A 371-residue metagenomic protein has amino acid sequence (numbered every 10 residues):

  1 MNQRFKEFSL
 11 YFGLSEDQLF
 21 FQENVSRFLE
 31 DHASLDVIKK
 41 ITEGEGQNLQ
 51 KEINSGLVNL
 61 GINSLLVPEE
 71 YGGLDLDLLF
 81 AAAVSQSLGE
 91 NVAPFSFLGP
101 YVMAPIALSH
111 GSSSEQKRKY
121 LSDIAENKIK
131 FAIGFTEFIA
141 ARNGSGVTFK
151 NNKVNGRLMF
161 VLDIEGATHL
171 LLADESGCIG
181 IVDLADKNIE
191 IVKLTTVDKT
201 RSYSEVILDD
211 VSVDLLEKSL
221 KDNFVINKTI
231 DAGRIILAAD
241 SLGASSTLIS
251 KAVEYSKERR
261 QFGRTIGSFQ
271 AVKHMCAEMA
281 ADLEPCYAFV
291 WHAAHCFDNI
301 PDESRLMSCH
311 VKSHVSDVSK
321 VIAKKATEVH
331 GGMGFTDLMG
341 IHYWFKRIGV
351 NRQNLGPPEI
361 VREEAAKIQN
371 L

Functional and structural regions predicted by a protein language model:
M1-N91, G111-Q116, D123, N127-K128 (+2 more regions): Alpha-helical interface subdomain recognition
F95-E115: N-terminal glycine-rich flavin-associated loop
S109-S112, L172-E175, I181-L184, I207-D209 (+1 more regions): Short beta-strand-to-turn element immediately C-terminal to the catalytic PLP-Schiff-base lysine in fold type I
E126-F138, L172: A short, Trp-centered hydrophobic/proline-enriched beta-strand micro-motif
N127-I129, N143-S145, G166-T168, E175-S176 (+4 more regions): A generic structural signal for well-ordered coil/turn residues at beta-strand boundaries that shape enzyme active-site
G134, R157-I189: A short core secondary-structure module
A141-N155: Cytochrome P450 C-terminal beta-domain/meander region
R142-S145, F160-L162, L184-K218: Flexible, small-/acidic-enriched active-site or ligand-binding loops
